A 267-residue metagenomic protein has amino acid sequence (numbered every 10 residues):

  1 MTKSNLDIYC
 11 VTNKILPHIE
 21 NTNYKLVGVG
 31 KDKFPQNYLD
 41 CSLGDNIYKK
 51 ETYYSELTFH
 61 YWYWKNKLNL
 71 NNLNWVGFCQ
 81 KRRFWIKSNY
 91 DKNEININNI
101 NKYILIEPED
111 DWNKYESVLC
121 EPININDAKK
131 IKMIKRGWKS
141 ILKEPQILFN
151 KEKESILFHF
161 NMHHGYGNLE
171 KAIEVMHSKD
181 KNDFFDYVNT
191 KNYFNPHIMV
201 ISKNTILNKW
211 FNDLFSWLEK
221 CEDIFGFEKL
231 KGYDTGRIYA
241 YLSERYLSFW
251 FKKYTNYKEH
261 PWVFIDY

Functional and structural regions predicted by a protein language model:
M1-Y267: ER/Golgi luminal nucleotide-sugar-dependent glycosyltransferases, focusing on the catalytic module
